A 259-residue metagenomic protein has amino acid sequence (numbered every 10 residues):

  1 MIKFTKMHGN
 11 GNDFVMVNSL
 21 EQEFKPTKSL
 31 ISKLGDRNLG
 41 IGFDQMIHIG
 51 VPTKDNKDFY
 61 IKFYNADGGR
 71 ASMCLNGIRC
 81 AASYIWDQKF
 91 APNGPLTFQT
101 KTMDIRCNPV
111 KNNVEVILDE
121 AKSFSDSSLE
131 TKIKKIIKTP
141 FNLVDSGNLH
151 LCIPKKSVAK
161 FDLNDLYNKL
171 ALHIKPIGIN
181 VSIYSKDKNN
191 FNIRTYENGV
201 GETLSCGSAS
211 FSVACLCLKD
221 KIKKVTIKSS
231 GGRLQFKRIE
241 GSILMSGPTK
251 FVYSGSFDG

Functional and structural regions predicted by a protein language model:
M1-K111, V144, L151-G259: A glycine-rich beta-to-alpha transition motif near the start of alpha/beta enzyme domains, typified by
N112-D119: Short, solvent-exposed secondary-structure boundary/capping segments
E120-P140, D165: Active-site glycine-rich loop that binds ribose-phosphate moieties when present
